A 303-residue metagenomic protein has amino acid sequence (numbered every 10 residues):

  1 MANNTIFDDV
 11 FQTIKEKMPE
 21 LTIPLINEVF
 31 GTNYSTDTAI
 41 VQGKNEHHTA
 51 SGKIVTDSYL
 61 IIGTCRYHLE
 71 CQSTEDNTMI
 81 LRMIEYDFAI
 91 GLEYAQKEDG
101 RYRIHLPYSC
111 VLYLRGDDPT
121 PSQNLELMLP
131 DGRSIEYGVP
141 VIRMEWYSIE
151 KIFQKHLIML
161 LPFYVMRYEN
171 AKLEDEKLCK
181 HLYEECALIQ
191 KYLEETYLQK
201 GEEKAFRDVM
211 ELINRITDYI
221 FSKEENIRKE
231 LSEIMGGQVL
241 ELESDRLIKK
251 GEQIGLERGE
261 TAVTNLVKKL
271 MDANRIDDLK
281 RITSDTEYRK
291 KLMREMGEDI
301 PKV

Functional and structural regions predicted by a protein language model:
M1-E224: Conserved single-residue anchors adjacent to enzymatic active/cofactor-binding motifs
I61-S73, E169-K172, E176-V303: Short, charged alpha-helical interaction segments and adjacent helix-coil junctions
